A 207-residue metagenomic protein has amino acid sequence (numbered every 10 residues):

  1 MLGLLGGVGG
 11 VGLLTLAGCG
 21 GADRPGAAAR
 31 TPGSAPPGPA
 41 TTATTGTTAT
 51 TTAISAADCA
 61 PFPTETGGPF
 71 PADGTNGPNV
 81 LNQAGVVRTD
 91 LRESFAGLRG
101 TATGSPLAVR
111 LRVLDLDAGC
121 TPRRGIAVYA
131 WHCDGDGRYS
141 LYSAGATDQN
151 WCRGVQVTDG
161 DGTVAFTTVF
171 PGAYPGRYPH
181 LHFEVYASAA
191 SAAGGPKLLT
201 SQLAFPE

Functional and structural regions predicted by a protein language model:
M1-G20: N-terminal export signals
G7-G9, R24, S55, R88: Serine/threonine-rich low-complexity intrinsically disordered regions
G10-L13, A27, G119: A generic signature of intrinsically disordered, low-complexity regions enriched in glycine/proline and charged/polar
T15-N79: C-terminal segment of N-terminal export signals and the immediately downstream linker at the start of the mature
T50-E207: Beta-strand-dominated extracellular/periplasmic modules and repeats in secreted or surface-exposed proteins
